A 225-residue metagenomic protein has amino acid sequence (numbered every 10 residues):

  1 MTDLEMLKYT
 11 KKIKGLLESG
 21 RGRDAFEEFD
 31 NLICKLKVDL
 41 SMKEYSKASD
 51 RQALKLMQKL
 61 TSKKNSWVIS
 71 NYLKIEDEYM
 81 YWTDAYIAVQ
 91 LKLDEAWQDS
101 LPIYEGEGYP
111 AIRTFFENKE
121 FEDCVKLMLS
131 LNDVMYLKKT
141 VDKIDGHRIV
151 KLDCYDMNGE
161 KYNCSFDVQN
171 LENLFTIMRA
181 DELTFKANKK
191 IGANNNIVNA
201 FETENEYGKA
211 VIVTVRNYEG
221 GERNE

Functional and structural regions predicted by a protein language model:
T2-E225: DNA polymerase processivity clamps
